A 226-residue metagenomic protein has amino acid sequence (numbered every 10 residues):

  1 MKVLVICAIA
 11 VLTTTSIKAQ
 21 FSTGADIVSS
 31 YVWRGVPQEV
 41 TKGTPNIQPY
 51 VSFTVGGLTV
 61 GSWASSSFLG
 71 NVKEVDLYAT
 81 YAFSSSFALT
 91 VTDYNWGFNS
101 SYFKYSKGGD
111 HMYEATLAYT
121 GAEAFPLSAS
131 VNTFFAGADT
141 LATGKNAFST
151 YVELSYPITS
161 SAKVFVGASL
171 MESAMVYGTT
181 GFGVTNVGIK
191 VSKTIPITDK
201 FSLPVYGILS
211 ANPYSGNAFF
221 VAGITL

Functional and structural regions predicted by a protein language model:
M1-S22: Cleavable N-terminal export/targeting peptides
F21-T23, G57-S62, S85-V91, E123-A129 (+2 more regions): Repeated loop/turn-to-beta-strand initiation elements of outer-membrane beta-barrel proteins
I27-W33, V55-G57, A64-F68, F83 (+7 more regions): Transmembrane beta-strands of outer-membrane beta-barrel pores
V32-I47: Surface-exposed strand-loop-strand hairpins of Gram-negative outer-membrane beta-barrel proteins
G43-I47, T54, N71-V75, G109-Y113 (+3 more regions): Residues that define the transmembrane beta-barrel architecture of outer-membrane proteins
G57, S106-A174: Detector for outer-membrane/organellar transmembrane beta-barrel domains, recognizing the amphipathic beta-strand
Y156, I189-I195, S215-L226: Outer-membrane beta-barrel "beta-signal"
K163-S192, I197: Outer membrane beta-barrel transmembrane domains
